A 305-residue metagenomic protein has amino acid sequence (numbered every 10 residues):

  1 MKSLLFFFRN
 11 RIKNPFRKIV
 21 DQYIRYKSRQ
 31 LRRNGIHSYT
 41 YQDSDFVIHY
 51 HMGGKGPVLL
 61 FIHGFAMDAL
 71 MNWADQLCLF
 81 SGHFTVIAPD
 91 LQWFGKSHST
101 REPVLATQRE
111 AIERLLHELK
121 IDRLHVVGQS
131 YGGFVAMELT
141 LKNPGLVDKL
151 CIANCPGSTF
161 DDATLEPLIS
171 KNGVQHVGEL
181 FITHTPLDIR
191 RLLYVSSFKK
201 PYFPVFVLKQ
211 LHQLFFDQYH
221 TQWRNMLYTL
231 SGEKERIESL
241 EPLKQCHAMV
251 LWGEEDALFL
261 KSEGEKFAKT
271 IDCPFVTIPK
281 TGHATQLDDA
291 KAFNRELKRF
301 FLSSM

Functional and structural regions predicted by a protein language model:
M1-L59, G82-F84, D122, L302-M305: Alpha/beta-hydrolase fold catalytic core
I19, D162-L168, I182-P242: Conserved alpha/beta-hydrolase catalytic His-Asp/Glu region
H51-K96: Conserved HGGG/HGGXW glycine-rich cap/lid loop of the alpha/beta-hydrolase fold
A88-V127: Active-site loop/oxyanion-hole signature of alpha/beta-hydrolase fold enzymes
M137, L141, D148-T183: Flexible "cap/lid" loop of the alpha/beta hydrolase fold
L243-K244, V250-W252: Short beta-strand/loop motif that positions the catalytic acidic residue of the alpha/beta-hydrolase fold
E255-F259: Acidic catalytic loop of the alpha/beta-hydrolase fold
C273-M305: Catalytic active-site module of serine/aspartate enzymes centered on a nucleophile-bearing elbow/loop
